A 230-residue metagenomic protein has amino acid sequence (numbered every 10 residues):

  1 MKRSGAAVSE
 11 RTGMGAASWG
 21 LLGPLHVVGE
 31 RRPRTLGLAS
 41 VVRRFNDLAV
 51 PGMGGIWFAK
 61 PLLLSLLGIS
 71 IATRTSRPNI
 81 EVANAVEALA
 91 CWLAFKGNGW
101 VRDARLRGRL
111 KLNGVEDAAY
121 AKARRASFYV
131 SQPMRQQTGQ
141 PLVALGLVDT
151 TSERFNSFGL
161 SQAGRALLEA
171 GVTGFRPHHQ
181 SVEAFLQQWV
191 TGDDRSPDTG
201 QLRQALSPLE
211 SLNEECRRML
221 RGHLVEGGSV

Functional and structural regions predicted by a protein language model:
M1-V230: Non-catalytic recognition/regulatory regions in large multidomain proteins
